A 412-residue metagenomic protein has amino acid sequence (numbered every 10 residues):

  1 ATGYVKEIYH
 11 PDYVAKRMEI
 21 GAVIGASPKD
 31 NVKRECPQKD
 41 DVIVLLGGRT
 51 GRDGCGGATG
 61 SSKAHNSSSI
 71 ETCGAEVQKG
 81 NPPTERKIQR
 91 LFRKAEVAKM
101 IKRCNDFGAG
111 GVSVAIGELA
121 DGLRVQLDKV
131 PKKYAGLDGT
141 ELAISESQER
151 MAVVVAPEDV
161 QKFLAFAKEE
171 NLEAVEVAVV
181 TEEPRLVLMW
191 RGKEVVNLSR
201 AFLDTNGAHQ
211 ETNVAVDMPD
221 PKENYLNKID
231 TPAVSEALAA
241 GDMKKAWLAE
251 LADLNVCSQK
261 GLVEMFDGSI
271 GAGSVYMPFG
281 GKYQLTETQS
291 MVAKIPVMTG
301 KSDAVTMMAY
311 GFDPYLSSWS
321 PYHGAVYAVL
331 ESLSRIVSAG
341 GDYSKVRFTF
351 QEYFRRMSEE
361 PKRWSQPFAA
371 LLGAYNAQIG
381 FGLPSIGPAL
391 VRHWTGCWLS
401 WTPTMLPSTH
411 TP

Functional and structural regions predicted by a protein language model:
A1-P412: Glycine/proline-enriched, intrinsically flexible loops and inter-domain linkers
